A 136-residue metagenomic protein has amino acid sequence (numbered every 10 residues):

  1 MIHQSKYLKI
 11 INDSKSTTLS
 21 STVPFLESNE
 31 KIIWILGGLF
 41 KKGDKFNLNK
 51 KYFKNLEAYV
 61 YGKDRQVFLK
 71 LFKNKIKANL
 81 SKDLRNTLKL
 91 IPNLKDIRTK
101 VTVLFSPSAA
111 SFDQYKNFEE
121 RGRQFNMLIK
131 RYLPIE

Functional and structural regions predicted by a protein language model:
H3-E136: ATP-dependent carboxylate-amine ligase
